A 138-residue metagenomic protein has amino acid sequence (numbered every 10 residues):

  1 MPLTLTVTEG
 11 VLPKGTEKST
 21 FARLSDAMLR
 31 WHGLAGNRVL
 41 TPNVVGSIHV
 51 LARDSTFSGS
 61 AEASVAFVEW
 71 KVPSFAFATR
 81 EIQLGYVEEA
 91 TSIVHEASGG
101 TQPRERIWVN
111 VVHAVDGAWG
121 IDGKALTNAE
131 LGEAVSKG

Functional and structural regions predicted by a protein language model:
M1-G138: A domain-level signal for the structural core that forms small-molecule/cofactor-binding pockets and catalytic centers
